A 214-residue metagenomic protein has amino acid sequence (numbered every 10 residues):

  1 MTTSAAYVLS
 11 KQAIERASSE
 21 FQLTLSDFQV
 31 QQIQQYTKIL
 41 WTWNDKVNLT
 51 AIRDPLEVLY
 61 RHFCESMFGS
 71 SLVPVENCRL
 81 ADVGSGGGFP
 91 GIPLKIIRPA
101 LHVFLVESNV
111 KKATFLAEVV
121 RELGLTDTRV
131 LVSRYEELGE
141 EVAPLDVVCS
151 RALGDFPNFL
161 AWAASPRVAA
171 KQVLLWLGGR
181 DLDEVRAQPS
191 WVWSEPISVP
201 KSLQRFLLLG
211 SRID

Functional and structural regions predicted by a protein language model:
M1-N77, A81, K111-K112, E118-T128: Class I SAM-dependent transferase core
L40, L94, G210: Residue-level signal for inorganic ion chemistry
M67, I92, A161: Active-site phosphate/pyrophosphate- and oxyanion-stabilizing loops and adjacent acidic/basic residues in soluble
D82-G86: Conserved S-adenosyl-L-methionine
G87-A100: Conserved SAM-binding loop of SAM-dependent methyltransferases across substrates and taxa, primarily the Class I
R98-D214: S-adenosylmethionine
